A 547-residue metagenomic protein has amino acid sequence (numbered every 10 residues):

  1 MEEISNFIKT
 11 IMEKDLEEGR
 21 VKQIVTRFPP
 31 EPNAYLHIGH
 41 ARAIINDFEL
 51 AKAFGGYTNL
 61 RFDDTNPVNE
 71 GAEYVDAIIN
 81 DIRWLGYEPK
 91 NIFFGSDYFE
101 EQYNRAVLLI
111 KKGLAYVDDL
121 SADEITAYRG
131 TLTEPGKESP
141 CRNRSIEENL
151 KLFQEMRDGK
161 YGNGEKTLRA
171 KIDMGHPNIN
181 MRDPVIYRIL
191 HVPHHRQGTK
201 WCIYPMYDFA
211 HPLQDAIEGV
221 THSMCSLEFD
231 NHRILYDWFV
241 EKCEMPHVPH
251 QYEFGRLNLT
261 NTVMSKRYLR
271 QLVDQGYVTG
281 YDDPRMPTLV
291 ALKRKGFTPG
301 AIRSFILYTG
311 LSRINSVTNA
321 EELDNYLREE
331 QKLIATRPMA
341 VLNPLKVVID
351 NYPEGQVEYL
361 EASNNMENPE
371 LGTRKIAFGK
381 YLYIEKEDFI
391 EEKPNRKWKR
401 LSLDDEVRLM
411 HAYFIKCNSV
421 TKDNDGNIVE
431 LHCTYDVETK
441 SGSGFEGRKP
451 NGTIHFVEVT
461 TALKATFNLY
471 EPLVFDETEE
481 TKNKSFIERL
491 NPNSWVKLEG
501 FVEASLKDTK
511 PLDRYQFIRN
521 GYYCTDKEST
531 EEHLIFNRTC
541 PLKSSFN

Functional and structural regions predicted by a protein language model:
I4-E13, E17-I79, P193-S226: N-terminal catalytic cores of NTP/NDP-binding nucleotidyl/phosphoryl-transfer enzymes
E17-R20, E49-Y57, D81-N91, A216 (+2 more regions): Secondary-structure transition/capping motifs at alpha-helix termini and the adjoining loop/turn into the next element
P29-N33, R61-N69, N91-E100, D123 (+5 more regions): Conserved short loop/turn motifs at secondary-structure junctions
D64-N66, A72, F94, L108-L269 (+6 more regions): Active-site cores that bind ATP or allylic diphosphates and position pyrophosphate for catalysis
Y74-E100, R105-A106, G113-Y116: A glycine-rich helix N-cap at a beta->alpha junction
H247-Y326: Long, charged, mostly alpha-helical binding arms that flank functional sites
F305-N547: Substrate/cofactor-recognition hotspot
